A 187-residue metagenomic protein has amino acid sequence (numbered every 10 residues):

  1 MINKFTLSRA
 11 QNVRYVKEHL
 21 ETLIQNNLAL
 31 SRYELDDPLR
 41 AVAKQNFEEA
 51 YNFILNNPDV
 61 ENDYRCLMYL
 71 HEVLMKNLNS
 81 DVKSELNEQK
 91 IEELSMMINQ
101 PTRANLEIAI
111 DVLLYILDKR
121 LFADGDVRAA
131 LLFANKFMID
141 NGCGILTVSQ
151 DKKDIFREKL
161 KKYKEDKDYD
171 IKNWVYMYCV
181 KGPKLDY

Functional and structural regions predicted by a protein language model:
M1-Y187: FIC/Doc superfamily catalytic core
